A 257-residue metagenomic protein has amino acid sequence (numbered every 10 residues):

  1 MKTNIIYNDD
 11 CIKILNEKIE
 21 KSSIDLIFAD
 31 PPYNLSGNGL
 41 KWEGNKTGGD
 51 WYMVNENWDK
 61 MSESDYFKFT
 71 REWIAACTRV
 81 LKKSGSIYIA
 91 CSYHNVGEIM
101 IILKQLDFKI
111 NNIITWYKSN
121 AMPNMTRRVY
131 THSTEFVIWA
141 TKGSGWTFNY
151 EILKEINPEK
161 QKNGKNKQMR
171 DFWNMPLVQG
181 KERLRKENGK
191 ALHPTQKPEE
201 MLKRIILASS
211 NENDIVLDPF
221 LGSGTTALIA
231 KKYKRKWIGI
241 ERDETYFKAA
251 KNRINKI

Functional and structural regions predicted by a protein language model:
M1-A249: Core catalytic lobe of class I
F247, K251-I257: C-terminal helical cap(s) of enzyme catalytic domains, especially alpha/beta-barrels
